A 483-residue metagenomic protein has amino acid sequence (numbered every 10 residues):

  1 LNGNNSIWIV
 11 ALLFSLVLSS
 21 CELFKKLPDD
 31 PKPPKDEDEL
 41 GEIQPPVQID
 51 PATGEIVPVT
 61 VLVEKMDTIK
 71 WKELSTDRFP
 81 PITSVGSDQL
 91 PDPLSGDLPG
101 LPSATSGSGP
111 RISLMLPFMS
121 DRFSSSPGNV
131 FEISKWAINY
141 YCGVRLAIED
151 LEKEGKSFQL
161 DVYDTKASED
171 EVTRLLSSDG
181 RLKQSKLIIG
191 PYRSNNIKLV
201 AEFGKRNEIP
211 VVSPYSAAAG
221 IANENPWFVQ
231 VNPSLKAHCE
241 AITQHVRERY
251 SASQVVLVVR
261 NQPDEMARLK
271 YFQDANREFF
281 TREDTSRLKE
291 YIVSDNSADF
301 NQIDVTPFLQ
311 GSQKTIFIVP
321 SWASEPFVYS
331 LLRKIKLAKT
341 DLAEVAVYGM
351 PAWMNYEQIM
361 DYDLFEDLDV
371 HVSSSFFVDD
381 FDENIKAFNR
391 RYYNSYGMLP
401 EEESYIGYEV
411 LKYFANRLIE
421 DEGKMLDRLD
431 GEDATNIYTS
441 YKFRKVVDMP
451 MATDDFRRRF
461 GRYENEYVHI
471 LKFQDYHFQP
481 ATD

Functional and structural regions predicted by a protein language model:
V17-S20: C-terminal motif of bacterial Sec signal peptides marking the signal peptidase cleavage site
E22-K25: Bacterial signal peptide processing site
E55, L62-S178: N-terminal extracellular/periplasmic Venus flytrap/periplasmic-binding protein-like
L114, R181-R193, V212-P214, V255-R260 (+3 more regions): Periplasmic-binding protein-like
E169-K186, Q302-S312: Short, well-structured alpha-helical segments in soluble
I189-F272, Y356-E357: Extracytoplasmic ligand/sensor domains, especially the bilobed periplasmic-binding protein
L332-I406: Extracellular/periplasmic periplasmic-binding protein-like sensory domains
G397-E401, A415-P480: Segments of small-molecule ligand-sensing domains
